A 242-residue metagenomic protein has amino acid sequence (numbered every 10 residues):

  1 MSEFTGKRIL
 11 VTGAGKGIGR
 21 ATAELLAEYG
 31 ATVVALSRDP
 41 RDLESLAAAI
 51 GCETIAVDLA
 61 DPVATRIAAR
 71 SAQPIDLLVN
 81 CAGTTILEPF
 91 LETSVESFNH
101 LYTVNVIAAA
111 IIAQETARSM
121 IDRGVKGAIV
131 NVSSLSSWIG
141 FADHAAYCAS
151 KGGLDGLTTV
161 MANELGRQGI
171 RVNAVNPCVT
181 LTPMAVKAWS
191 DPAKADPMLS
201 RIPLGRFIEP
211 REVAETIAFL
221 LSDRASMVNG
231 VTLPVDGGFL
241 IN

Functional and structural regions predicted by a protein language model:
G15-K16: Conserved glycine-rich cofactor-binding loop
P89-F90, S97-Y102, M198: Substrate-binding pocket helix/loop in short-chain dehydrogenase/reductase
L91, I139-A145, R167-Q168, G205 (+1 more regions): Active-site loop immediately N-terminal to the catalytic Tyr-X3-Lys motif of short-chain dehydrogenase/reductase
A113, S150: Active-site helix of classical SDR
R118, N163-R167, S226: Alpha-helical segment proximal to the catalytic Tyr-Lys
S134: Residue(s) in the substrate-gating loop at a strand-loop-helix junction that position the organic substrate next
I139, A218, N229-N242: Short C-terminal tail/terminal secondary-structure segment of NAD(P)H-dependent dehydrogenase/reductase domains
